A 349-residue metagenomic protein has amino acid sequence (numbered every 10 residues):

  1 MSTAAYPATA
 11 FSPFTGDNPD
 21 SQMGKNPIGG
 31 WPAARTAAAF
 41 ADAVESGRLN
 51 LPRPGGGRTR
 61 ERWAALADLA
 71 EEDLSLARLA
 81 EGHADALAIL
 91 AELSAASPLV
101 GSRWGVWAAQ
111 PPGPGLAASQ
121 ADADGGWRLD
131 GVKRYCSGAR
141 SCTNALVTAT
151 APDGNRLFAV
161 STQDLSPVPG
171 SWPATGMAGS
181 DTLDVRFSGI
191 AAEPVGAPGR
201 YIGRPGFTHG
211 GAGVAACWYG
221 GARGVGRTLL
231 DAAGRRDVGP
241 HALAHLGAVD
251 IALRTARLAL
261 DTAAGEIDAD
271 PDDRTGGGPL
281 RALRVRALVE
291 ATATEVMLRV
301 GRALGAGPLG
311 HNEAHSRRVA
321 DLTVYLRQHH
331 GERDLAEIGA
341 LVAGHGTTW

Functional and structural regions predicted by a protein language model:
M1-A33, G47-R48, P52, G344-W349: Actinobacteria-biased recognition of intrinsically disordered, low-complexity terminal regions
A10, T15, P27-G30, A34 (+3 more regions): C-terminal helix-coil-helix/basic helical segment that borders enzyme active sites and/or dimer interfaces and provides
S12, G307-W349: Glycine-rich phosphate/cofactor-binding loops in nucleotide/flavin-utilizing enzymes
I28-C142: Glycine-rich flavin
A86, L129-G131, F187, A222 (+2 more regions): Buried hydrophobic positions in well-ordered alpha/beta secondary-structure cores of metabolic enzymes
C136-P167: A short core secondary-structure module
A174-R257: Glycine-rich beta->alpha junctions and the first turn(s) of the following alpha-helix
G220, G247-R254, L283, A287-T294 (+1 more regions): Generic structural signal for well-ordered, non-transmembrane alpha-helical segments in soluble/cytosolic regions
